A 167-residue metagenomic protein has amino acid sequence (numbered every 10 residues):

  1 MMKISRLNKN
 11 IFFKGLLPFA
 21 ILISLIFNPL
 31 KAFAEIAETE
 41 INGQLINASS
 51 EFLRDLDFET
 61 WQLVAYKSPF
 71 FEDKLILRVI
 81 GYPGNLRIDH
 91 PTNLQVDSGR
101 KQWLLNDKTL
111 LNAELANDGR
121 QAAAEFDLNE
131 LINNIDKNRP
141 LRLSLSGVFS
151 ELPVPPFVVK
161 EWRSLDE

Functional and structural regions predicted by a protein language model:
I4-F19: Bacterial N-terminal signal peptides that target proteins for export
I21-L22, A32: Cleavable N-terminal signal peptides
E35-F70: Low-complexity, acidic Ser/Thr/Pro/Gly-rich terminal tails and inter-domain linkers that flank the onset of structured
E59-Q95: Short, surface-exposed binding/anchoring microloops in extracellular/periplasmic proteins
R87-N93, N106, V154-P156: Short, hydrophobic/aromatic beta-strand segments
G99-F149: Short, solvent-exposed, Trp/other aromatic-anchored flexible loops in extracytoplasmic proteins
P153-E167: Short beta-strand elements
